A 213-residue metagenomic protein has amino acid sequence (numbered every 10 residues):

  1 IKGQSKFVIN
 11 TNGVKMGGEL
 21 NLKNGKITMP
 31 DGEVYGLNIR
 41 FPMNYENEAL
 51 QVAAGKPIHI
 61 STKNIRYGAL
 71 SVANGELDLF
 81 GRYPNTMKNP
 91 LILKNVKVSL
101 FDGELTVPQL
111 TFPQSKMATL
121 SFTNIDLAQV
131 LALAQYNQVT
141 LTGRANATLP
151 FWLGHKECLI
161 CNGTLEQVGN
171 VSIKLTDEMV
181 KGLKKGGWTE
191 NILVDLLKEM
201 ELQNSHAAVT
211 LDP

Functional and structural regions predicted by a protein language model:
I1-K2, K15-N24, A53-P213: Small-residue helix/turn framework positions
Q4-K6: Low-complexity, intrinsically disordered segments exposed to solvent
I9-L20, E33-K56: Long, internal scaffold/assembly segments composed of regular secondary structure
G25-M29: Sequence/structural signature of outer-membrane beta-barrel proteins
D31-G32, V139: Ordered, soluble secondary-structure elements with a strong preference for glycine-centered loop motifs and nearby
